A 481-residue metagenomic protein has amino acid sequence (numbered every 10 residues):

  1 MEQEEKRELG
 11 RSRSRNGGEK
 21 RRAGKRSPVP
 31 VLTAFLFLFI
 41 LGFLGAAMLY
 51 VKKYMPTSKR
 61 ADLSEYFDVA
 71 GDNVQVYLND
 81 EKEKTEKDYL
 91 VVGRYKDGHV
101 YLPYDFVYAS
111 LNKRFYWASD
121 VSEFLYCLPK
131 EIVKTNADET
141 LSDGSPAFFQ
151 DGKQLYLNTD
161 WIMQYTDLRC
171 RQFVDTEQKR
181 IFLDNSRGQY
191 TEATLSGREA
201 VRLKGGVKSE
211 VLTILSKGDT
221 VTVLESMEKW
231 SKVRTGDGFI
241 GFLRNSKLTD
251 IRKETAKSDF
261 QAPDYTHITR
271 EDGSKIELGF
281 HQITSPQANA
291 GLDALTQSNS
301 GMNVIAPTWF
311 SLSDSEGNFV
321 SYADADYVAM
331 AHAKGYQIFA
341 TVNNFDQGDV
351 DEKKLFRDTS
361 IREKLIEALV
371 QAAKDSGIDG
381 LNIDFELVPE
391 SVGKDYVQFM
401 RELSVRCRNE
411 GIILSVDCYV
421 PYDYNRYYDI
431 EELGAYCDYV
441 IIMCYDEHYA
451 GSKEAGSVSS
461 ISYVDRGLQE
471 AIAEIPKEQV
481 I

Functional and structural regions predicted by a protein language model:
M1-A23: N-terminal targeting leaders characterized by basic, low-complexity, disordered sequences that direct proteins
E2-E4, G24-M227, S258-H267: Primary recognition of N-terminal secretory signal peptides and signal-anchoring hydrophobic helices
G218, W230-T235, L243: SH3/SH3-like beta-barrel fold
T255-E363, A368: Glycan-recognition patch characteristic of GH18 chitinases/ENGases and related GlcNAc/peptidoglycan-binding proteins
N303, D379, D438: Receiver (REC) domain switch/active-site residues of two-component response regulators
I305, I383, V440: Conserved, mostly hydrophobic/aromatic
S315-F319, E367, E390-I481: Substrate-binding surface in catalytic domains of secreted glycosidases
